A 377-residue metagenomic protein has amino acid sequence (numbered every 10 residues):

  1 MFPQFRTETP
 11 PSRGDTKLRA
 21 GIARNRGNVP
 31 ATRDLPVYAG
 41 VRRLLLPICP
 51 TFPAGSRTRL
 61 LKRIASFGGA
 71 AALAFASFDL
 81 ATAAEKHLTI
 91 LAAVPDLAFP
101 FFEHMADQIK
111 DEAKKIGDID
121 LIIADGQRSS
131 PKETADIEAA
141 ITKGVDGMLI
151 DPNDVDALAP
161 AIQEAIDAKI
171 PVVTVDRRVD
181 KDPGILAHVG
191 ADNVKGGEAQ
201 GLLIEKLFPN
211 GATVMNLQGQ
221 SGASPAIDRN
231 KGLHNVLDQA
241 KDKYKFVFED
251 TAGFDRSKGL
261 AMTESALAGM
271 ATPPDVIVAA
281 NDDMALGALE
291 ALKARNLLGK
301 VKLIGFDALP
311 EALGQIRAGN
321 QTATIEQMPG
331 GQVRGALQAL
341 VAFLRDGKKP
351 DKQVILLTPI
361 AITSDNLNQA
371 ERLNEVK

Functional and structural regions predicted by a protein language model:
M1-T89, Q163-I170, V376-K377: Short, low-complexity disordered leader/linker segments with a strong preference for bacterial N-terminal type II
D79-K377: A residue-level marker of the well-folded mature domains of exported/periplasmic proteins
